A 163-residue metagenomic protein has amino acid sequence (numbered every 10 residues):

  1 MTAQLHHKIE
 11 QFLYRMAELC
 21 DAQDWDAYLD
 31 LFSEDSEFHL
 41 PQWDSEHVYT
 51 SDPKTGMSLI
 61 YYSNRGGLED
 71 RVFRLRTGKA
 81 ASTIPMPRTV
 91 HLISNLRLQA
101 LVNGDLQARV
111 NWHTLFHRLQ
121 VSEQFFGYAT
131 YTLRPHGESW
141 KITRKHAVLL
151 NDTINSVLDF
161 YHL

Functional and structural regions predicted by a protein language model:
M1-E34: Short, low-complexity N-terminal intrinsically disordered segments enriched in polar/charged residues
Q11, T89-H91, Q124-F126: Short solvent-exposed loop/turn micro-motifs enriched in small/polar/acidic residues
M16-E18, K79-M86, R118-Q120: Short helix-to-loop capping/linker segments positioned immediately adjacent to catalytic or ligand/cofactor-binding
E34-A108: A solvent-exposed, acidic/Ser-Thr-rich amphipathic alpha-helical stretch
N103-R109, L119, F126-L158: Short beta-strand edge/turn micro-motifs at domain boundaries
F160-L163: Short hydrophobic/aromatic patches at helix-to-coil boundaries
